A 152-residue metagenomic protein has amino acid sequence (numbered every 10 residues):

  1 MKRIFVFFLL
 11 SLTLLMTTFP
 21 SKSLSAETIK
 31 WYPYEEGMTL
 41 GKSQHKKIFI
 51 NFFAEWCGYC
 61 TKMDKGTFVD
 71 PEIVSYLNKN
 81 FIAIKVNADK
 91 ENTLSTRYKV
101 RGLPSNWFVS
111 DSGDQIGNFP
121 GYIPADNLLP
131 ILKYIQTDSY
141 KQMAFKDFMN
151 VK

Functional and structural regions predicted by a protein language model:
M1-I4: Positively charged n-region of N-terminal signal peptides that target proteins for export
F7-T17: Bacterial N-terminal signal peptides
F19-A26: Sec/Tat signal peptide C-region and signal peptidase I cleavage site
T28-Y32, F68-N92: Thiol-based oxidoreductase modules, predominantly thioredoxin-like and allied folds used for disulfide exchange
K30-K46, L77: A short beta-strand-turn-helix
Q44-C57: Short active-site neighborhood of thiol/selenol oxidoreductases, capturing the structured segment around
K47, Y98-V109: Structural micro-motif
S105-M143: Non-catalytic, surface beta->alpha helical segment in thiol-disulfide oxidoreductase systems
